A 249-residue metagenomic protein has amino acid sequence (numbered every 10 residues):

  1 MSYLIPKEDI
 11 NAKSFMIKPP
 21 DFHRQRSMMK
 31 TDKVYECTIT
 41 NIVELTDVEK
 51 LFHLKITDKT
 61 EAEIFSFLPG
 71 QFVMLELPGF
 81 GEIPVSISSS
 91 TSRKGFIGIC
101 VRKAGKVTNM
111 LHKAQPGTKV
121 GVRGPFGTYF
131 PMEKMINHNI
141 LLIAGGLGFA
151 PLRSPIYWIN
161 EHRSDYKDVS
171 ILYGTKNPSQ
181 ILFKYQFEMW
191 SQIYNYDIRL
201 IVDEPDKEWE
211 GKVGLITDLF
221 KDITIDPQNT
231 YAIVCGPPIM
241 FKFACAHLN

Functional and structural regions predicted by a protein language model:
S2, E8-A12, D21, D47-E49 (+1 more regions): Intrinsically disordered, low-complexity polar segments enriched in Ser/Thr/Pro and acidic
Y3-I17, K30-T31, K106-N249: FNR/FR-type flavoprotein reductase catalytic core
I17-P19, H23: Intrinsic disorder at enzyme termini
R24-T118, T175-N177, E204: Ferredoxin-reductase
